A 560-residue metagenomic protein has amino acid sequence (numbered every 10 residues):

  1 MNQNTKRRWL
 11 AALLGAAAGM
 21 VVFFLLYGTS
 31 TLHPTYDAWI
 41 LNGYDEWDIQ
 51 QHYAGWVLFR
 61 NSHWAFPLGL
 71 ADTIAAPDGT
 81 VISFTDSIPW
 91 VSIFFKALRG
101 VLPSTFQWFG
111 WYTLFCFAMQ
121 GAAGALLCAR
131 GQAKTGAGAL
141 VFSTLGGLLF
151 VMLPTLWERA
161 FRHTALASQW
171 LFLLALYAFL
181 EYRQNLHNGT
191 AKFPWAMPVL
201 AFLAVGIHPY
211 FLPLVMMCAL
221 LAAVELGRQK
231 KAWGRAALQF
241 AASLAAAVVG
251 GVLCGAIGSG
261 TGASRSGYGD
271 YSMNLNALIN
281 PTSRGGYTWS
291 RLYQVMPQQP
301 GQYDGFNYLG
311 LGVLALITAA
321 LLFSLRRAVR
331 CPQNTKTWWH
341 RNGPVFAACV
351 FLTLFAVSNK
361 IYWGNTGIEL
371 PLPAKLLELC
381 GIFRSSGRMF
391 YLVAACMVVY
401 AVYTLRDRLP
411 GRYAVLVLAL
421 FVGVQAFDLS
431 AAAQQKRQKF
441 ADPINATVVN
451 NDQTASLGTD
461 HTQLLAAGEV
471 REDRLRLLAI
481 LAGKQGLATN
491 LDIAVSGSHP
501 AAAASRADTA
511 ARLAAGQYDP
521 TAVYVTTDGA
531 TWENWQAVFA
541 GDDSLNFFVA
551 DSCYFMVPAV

Functional and structural regions predicted by a protein language model:
M1-D37, R235-S243, A328-A348: Start-transfer (signal-anchor) and selected internal transmembrane alpha helices of multi-pass inner/ER membrane
V22-M119, L153, H163, A167 (+1 more regions): Membrane-interface coil-to-helix junctions
L25-S30, W64, F142-R162, G251-G260 (+3 more regions): Membrane-interface helix-loop junctions at the exits of transmembrane helices
E46, G250-S324: Periplasmic/ER-lumenal interhelical loops and adjacent helix-loop junctions in multi-pass membrane proteins
S83-I88, Q107-F117, L149-Y177, G206-Y210 (+3 more regions): Membrane-interface micro-motifs in multi-pass membrane enzymes
L114-R130, G138-N185, K192-L226, F240-A247 (+1 more regions): Membrane-embedded helix bundles of polyisoprenyl
A137, L220, F240-A245, V350 (+2 more regions): Signature aromatic-anchored transmembrane alpha helix within multi-pass, membrane-resident enzymes that catalyze glycan
K230-L238, A319-I368: Membrane-interface helix-loop-helix junctions at transmembrane boundaries of multi-pass membrane enzymes, predominantly
